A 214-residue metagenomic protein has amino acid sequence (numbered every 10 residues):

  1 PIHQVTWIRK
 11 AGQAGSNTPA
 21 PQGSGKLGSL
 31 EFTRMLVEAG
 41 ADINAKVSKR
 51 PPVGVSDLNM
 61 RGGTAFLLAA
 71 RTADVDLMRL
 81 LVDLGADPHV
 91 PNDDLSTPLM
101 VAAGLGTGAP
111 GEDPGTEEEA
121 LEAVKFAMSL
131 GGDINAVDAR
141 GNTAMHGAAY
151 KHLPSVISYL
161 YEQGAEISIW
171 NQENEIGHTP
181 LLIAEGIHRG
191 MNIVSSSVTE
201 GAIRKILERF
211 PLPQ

Functional and structural regions predicted by a protein language model:
Q4-S29, V55-R61, L68-D74, V101-A120 (+2 more regions): Ankyrin repeat A-helix N-terminal signature
L30-F32, K46, V53: Solenoidal tandem-repeat scaffolds enriched in leucines and small polar residues
R34-D42, R79-D87, E122-D133, Y159-I167 (+1 more regions): Ankyrin repeat domain, specifically the short helix-to-loop turn at the C-terminus of the second helix of each repeat
A45-K46, P88-P91, I134-V137, I169-Q172: Ankyrin repeat boundary signal
R50, G62, L95, G141 (+1 more regions): Start-of-repeat signature of ankyrin repeats
P91-S96, M100-G106, E112-R140: Eukaryotic tandem repeat interaction scaffolds
I167-P213: Leucine-rich solenoid repeat scaffolds
